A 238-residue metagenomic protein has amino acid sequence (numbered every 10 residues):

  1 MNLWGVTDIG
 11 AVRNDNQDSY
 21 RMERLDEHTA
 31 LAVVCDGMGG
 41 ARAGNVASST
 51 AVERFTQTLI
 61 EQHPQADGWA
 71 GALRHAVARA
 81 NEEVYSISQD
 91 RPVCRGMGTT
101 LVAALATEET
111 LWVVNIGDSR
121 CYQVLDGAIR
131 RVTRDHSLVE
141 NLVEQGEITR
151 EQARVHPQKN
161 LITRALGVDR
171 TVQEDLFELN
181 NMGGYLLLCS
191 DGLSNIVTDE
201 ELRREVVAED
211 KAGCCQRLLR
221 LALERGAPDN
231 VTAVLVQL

Functional and structural regions predicted by a protein language model:
M1-L238: PP2C/PPM-type serine/threonine phosphatase catalytic domain
